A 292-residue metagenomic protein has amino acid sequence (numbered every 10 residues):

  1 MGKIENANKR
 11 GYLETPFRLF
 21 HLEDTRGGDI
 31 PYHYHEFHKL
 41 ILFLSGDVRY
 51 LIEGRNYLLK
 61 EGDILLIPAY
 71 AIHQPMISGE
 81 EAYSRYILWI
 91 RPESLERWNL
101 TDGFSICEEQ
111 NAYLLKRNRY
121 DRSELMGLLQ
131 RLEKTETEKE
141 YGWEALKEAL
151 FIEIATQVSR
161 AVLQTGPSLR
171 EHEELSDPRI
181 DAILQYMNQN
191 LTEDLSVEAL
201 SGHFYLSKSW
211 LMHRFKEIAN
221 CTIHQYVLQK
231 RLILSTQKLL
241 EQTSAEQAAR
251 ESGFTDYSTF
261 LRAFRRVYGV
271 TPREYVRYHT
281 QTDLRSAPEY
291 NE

Functional and structural regions predicted by a protein language model:
M1-D24, A69-E138, A155-G166: A hydrophobic/aromatic-rich effector-binding and dimerization subdomain of bacterial HTH-type transcriptional regulators
M1-I64, Y70-A71, G79, L100-I106 (+3 more regions): Generic protein-terminus/edge-of-domain signal
L44, M126-E140, L184, N188-L191 (+1 more regions): Regular secondary-structure segments
L51, R97-N99, Y226, A248 (+1 more regions): Residues that scaffold the ATP/ADP-binding catalytic core of kinase and kinase-like folds
G62, W210-F215, T259-F260, F264: Short hydrophobic/aromatic patch on the recognition helix
Q110-D121, E136-K147, A155-Q189, E193 (+2 more regions): Short, Lys/Arg-enriched, Trp-marked, Pro/Gly-tolerant hinge/linker segments that flank
Q185, Q189, D194, E198 (+3 more regions): Terminal helix-turn-helix DNA-binding modules in bacterial transcription factors
